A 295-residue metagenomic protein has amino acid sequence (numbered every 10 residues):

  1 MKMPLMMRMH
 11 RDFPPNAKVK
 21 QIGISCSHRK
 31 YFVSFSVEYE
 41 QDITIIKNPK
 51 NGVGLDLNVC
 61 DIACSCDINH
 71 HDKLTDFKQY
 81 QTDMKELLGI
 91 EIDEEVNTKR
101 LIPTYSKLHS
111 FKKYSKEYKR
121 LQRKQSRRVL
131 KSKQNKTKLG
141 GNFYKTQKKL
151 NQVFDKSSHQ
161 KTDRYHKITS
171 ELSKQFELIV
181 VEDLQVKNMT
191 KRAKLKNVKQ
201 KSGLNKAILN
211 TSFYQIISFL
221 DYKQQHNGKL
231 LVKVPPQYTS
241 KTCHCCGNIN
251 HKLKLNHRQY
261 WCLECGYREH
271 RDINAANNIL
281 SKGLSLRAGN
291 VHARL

Functional and structural regions predicted by a protein language model:
M1-K2, F35: Short, hydrophobic/proline-enriched secondary-structure or compact coil segments at domain edges
M3-D12: Beta-strand/loop nucleic-acid-binding surfaces
P15-L295: Positively charged, helix-rich recognition surfaces that bind polyanionic ligands
